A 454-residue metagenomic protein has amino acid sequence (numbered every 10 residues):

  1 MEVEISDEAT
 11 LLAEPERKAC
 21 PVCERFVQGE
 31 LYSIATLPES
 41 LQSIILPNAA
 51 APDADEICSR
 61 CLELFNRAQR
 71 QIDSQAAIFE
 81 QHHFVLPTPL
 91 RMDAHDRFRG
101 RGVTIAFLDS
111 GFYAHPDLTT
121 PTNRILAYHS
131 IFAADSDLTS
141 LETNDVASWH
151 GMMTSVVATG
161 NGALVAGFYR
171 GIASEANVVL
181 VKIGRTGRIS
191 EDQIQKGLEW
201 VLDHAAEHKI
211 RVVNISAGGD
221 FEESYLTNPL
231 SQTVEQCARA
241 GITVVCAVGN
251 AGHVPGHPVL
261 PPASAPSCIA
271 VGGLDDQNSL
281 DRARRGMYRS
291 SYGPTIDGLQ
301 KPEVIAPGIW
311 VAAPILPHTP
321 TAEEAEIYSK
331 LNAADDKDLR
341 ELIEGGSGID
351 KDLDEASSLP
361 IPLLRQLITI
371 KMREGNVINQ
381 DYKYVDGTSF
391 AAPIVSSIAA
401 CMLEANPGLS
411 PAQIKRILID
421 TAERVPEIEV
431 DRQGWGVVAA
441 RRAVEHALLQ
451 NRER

Functional and structural regions predicted by a protein language model:
I5, A9-P52: Short recognition patches in nucleic-acid-associated and regulatory proteins
E24, S59-L62: Cys/His-coordinated zinc-binding microdomains
E63-D73: Polybasic, low-complexity binding patches
I72-F107, S136-A147, R284-G293, A439-A440: N-terminal domain-start motif of subtilase-like serine proteases
D93-H129, L141-D192, H208-R211, R239 (+4 more regions): Subtilisin-like serine protease catalytic core
D109, H129-S130, A263-S396, A400: Extracellular S/T/G-rich loop segment that most often corresponds to the catalytic His/Ser-adjacent loop
I183-S267, N278, I296-L299, N376-A392 (+1 more regions): Substrate-binding/access-modulating region of protease and related hydrolase catalytic domains
I210-N214, L359, Q366-F390, E404-R454: C-terminal subdomain of the subtilisin-like protease fold in secreted/lumenal serine endopeptidases
